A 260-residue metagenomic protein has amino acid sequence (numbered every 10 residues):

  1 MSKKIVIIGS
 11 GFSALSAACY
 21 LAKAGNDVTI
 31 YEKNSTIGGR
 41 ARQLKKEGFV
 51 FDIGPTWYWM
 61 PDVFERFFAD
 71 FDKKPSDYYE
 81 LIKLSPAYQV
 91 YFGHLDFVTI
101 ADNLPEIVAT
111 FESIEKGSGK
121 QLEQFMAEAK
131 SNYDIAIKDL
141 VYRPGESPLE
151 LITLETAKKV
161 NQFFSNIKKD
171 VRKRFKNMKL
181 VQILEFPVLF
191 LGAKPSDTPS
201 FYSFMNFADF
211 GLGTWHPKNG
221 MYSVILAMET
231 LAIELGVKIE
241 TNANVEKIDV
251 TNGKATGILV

Functional and structural regions predicted by a protein language model:
K3-S131: N-terminal glycine-rich phosphate/pyrophosphate-binding loop and immediately adjacent elements
S10, S16, V63, E106 (+5 more regions): Generic recognition of stable, solvent-exposed alpha-helical segments in well-folded globular domains
C19-K23, K33, A109, A127-D134 (+4 more regions): A broad, structural surface signal
Y31-N34, P199-S203: Active-site-adjacent bridging/hinge elements
G93-P199: Rossmann-like flavin
F204-A255: Helical element adjacent to the flavin cofactor pocket in flavoenzyme catalytic cores
